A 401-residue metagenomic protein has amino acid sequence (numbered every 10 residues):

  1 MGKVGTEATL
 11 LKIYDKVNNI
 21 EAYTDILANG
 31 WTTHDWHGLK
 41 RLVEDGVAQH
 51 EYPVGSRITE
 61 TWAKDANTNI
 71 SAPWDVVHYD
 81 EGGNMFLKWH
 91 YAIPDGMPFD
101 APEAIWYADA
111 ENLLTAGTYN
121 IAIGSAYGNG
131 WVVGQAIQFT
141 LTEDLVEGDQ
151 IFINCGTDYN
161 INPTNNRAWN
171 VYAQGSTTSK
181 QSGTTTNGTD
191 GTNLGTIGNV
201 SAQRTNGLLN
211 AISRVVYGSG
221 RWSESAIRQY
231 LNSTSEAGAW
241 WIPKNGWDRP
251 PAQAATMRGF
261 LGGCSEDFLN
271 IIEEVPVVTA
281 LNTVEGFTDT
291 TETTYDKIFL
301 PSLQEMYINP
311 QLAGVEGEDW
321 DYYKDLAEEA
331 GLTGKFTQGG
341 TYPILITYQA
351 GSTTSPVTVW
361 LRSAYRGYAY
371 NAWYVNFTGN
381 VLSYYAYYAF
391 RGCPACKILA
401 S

Functional and structural regions predicted by a protein language model:
M1-V17: Short, low-complexity N-terminal tether/leader segments at secretion or assembly junctions of large, surface-exposed
T6-E7, Y23, D109-A110, G117-Y119 (+5 more regions): Terminal low-complexity, poorly structured segments
A8-T9, H37, N112, F139 (+2 more regions): Intrinsic-disorder/low-complexity peptide segments enriched for small residues
T9, E111-L113, I151, N160: Intrinsically disordered, low-complexity regions of eukaryotic proteins
K16-Y107, V146, N154-S401: Collagenous Gly-X-Y triple-helix signature in extracellular proteins
A104-E147: Autoprocessing Asn-cyclization modules and mimics
